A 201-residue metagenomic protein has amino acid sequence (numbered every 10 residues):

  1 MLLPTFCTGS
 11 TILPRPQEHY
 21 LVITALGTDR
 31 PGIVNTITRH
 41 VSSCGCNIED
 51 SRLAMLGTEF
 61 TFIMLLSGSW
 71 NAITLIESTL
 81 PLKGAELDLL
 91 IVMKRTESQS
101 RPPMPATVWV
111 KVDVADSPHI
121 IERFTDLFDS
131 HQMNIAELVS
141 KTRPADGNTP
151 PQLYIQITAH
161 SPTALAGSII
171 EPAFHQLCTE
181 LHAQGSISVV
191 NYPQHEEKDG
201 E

Functional and structural regions predicted by a protein language model:
L2-E201: A conserved regulatory-domain signal marking ACT and ACT-like small-molecule sensing domains and adjacent regulatory
